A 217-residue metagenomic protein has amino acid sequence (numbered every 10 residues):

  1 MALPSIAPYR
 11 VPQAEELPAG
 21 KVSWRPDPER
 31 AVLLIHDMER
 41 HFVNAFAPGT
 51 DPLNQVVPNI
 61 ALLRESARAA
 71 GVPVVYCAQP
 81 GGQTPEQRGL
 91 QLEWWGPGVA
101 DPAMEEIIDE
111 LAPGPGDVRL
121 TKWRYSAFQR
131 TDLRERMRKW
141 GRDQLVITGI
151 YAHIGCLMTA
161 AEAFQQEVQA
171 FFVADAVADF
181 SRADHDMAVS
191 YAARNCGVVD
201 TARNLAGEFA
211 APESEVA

Functional and structural regions predicted by a protein language model:
M1-V32, L62-A70, W94-A217: Active-site-adjacent betaalpha module
P26-S66, V75: Short, contiguous, helix-prone interaction/anchoring segments in small proteins
M38, Q79-G81, D175: Active-site loop/turn elements of alpha/beta-hydrolase fold enzymes, especially the short glycine-/histidine-rich
E39-V43, T84-Q91, D109-R119: Short, basic/glycine-rich phosphate-binding loops at helix/coil junctions that contact nucleotide phosphates
T50-L53, L92-E93, F164: Glycine-rich, phosphate-binding/catalytic loops in enzymes
A67-E86: Von Willebrand factor
